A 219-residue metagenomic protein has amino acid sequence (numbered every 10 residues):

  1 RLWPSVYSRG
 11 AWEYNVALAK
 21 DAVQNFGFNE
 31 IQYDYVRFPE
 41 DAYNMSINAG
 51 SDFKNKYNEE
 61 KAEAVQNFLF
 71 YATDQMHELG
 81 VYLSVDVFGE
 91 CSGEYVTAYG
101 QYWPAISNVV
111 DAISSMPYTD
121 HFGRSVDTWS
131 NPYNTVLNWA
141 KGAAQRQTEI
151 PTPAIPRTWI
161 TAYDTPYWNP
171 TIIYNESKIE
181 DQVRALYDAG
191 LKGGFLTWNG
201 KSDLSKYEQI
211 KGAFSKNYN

Functional and structural regions predicted by a protein language model:
R1-D21, E180-D181: Active-site-adjacent "subsite" loops/lids of carbohydrate-active enzymes
P4-Y7, G50-A62, E90, V126-S130: Surface-exposed cleft-lining segments at the edges of enzyme active sites
N15, A22, I31-D34, A72 (+4 more regions): Conserved, mostly hydrophobic/aromatic
A17, D21, A64-D74, E78 (+4 more regions): Alpha-helical scaffolding segments of alpha/beta enzyme cores, especially the outer helices of TIM-barrel or partial
F28-N58: Active-site-proximal loop/short-helix segments that contain or immediately flank catalytic acid/base residue(s)
Q32-P39, E59-Y99, A140, P151-T165 (+1 more regions): Aromatic-lined carbohydrate-recognition surfaces of secreted/lumenal glycan-active proteins
N44-M45, G93-I106: Distinct, well-ordered alpha-helical segments
V110-V126, P132-N219: Substrate-binding cleft of secreted/luminal carbohydrate-active enzymes
